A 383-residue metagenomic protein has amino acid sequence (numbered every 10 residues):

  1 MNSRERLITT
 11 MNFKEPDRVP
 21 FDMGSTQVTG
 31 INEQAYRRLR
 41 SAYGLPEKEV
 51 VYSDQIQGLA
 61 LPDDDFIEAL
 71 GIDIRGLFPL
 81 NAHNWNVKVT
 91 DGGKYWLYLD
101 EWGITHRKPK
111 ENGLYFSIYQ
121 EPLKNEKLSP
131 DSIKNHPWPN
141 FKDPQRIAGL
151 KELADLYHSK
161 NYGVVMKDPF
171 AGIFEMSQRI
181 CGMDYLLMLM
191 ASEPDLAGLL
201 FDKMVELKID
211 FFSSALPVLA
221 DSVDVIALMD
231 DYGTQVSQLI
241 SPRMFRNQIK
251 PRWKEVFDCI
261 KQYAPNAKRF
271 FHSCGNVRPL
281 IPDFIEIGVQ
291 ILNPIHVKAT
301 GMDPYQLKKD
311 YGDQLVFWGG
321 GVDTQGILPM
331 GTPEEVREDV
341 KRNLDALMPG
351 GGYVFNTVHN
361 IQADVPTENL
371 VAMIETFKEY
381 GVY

Functional and structural regions predicted by a protein language model:
M1-R40, L45, E49, Y98-L99 (+1 more regions): Active-site loop segments of alpha/beta catalytic cores
N2, G58-D65, G93, Q145-A148: Generic alpha-helix structural propensity
N32-L80, N84-W85: Segments that shape or occlude catalytic/ligand-binding pockets
D65-A69, N86-L99, L153-S159: Short, charge-rich binding segments
G76-K88, G93, K142-R146: Extended, Lys/Arg-enriched charged tracts that mediate electrostatic binding to polyanionic substrates
